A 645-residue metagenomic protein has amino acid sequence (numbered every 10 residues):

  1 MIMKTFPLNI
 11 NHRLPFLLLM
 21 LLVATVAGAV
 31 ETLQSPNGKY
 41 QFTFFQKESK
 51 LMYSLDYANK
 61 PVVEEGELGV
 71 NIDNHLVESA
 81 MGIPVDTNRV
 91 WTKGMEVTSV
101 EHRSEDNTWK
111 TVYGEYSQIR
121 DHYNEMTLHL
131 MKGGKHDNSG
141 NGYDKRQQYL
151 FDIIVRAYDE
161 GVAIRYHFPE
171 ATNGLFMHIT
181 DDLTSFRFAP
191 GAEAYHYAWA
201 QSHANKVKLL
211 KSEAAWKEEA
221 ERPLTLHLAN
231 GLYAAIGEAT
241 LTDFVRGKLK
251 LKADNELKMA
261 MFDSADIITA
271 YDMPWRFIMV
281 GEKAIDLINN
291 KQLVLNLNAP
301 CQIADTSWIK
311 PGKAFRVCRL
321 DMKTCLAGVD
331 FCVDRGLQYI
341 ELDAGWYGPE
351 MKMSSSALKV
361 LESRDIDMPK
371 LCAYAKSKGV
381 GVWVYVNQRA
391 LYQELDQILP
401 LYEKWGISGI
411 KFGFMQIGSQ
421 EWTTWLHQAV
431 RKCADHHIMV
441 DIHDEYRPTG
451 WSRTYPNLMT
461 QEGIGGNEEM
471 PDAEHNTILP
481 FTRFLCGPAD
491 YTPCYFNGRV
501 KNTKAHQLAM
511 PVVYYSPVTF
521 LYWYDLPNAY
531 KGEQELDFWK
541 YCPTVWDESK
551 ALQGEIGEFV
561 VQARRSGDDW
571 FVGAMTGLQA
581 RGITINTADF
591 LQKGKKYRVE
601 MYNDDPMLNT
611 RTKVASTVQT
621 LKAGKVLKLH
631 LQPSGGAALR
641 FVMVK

Functional and structural regions predicted by a protein language model:
I2-F16: Bacterial N-terminal signal peptides that target proteins for export
P15-T25: Bacterial N-terminal signal peptides
T32-L297: N-terminal accessory beta-strand-rich subdomains and adjacent acidic, glycine-rich linkers that precede catalytic cores
Y271-Y339, D343: An acidic-aromatic substrate-binding cleft motif
A344-T503: Aromatic- and carboxylate-enriched substrate-binding clefts and catalytic-loop regions of carbohydrate-active enzymes
A509-S549: Catalytic cores of secreted or luminal carbohydrate-active enzymes
E555-K593, A637-A638: Carbohydrate-binding surface patches
Q619-K645: C-terminal beta-strand-rich structural cap/linker in extracellular carbohydrate-active enzymes
